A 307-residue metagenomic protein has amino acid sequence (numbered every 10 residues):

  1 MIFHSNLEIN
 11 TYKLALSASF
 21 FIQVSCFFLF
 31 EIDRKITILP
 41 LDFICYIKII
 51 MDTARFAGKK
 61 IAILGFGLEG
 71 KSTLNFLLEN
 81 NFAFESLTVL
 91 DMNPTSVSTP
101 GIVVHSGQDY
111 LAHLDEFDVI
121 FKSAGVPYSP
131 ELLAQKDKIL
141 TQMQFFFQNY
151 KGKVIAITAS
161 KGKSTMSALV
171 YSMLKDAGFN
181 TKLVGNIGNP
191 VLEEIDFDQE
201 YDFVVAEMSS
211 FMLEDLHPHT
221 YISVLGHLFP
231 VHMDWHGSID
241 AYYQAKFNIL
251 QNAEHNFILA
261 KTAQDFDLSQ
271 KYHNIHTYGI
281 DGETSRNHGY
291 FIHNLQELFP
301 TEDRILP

Functional and structural regions predicted by a protein language model:
H4-L7, F21, F28-L29, L39 (+1 more regions): Short hydrophobic targeting helices and cationic amphipathic motifs that mediate membrane/organellar targeting
I9-I22: Positively charged N-terminal leader segments that act as targeting/secretion signals
I38, Y46-N80, F84-A156, V170 (+1 more regions): Short, basic phosphate-binding NTP loop
G67, N93, I187, T262-A263: Residues in the short beta-alpha loop(s) of Rossmann-like NAD(P)-binding domains
L77, I120, I157, N186 (+2 more regions): Residue-level signal for inorganic ion chemistry
A156-A168: Glycine-rich phosphate-binding P-loop
F179-P190: Short beta-strand-centered segment that lines the nucleotide-binding/catalytic pocket of NTP-utilizing
D198-T277, Y290, L298-L306: Flexible active-site lid/hinge loop adjacent to a nucleotide/diphosphate and Mg2+-phosphate binding pocket
